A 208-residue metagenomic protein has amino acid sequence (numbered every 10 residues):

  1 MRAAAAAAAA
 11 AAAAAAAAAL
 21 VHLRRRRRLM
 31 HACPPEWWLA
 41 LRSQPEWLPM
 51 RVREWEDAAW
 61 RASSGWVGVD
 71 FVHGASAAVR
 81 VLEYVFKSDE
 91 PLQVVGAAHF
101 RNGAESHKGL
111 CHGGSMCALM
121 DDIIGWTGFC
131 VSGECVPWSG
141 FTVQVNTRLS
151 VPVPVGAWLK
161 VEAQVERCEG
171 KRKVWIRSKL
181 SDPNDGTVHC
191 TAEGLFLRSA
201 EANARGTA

Functional and structural regions predicted by a protein language model:
R2-H22: Hydrophobic alpha-helical topogenic segments used for membrane insertion/localization
A15-R61, V153-V155, K160, E166-A208: HotDog/MaoC-like acyl-thioester-processing domains
W60-C111: Catalytic strand-loop segment that frames the active site of acyl-thioester-processing enzymes
G96-A98, T147, S178, G194: Preference for bulky hydrophobic residues occupying beta-strand positions in well-ordered beta-sheet regions
G109-S115, T147: Histidine-centered catalytic micro-motifs
S115-I123: Short amphipathic alpha-helical face segments that pack within enzyme cores and frequently flank/anchor catalytic
D122-V165: Hydrophobic beta-strand-centered segment that forms part of the acyl-chain substrate-binding groove
